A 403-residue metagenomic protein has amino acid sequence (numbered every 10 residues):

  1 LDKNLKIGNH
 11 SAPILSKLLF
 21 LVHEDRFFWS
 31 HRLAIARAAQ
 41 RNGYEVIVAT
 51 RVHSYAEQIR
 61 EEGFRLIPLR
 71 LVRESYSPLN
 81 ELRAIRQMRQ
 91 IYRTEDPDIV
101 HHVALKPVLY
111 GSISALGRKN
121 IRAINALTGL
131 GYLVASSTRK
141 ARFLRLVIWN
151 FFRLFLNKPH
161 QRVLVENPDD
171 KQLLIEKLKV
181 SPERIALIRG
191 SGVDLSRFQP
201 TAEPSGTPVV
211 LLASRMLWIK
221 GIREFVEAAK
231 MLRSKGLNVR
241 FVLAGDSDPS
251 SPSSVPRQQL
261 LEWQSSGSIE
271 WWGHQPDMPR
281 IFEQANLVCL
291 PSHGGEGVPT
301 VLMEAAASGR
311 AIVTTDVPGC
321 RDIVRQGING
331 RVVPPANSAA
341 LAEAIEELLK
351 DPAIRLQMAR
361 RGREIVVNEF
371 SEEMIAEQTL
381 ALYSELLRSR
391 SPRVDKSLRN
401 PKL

Functional and structural regions predicted by a protein language model:
R37-N42, R86, F143-V163: Membrane-proximal helix-turn-helix segments that form the acceptor-binding/catalytic region of lipid-linked
T50-S54, A213, R240-V255: Glycosyltransferase donor-sugar binding loop
I67-P68, W149-P200, V209, N400: Donor nucleotide-sugar binding/catalytic pocket of nucleotide-sugar-dependent glycosyltransferases
A202-K220, V226-K230, V242: Conserved donor-binding/catalytic core segment of Leloir-type glycosyltransferases
G245, S254-H274: Nucleotide-activated donor-binding/catalytic signature segment of Leloir-type glycosyltransferases, i.e., the conserved
A311-T314, V324: Short hydrophobic beta-strand element within catalytic cores of glycosyltransferases and related nucleotide-activated
R325-G327, R331-S338, E347-A353: Conserved acidic donor-binding segment of nucleotide-sugar-dependent glycosyltransferases
E347, I354-E369, Q378-A381: A short, well-ordered alpha-helix in the C-terminal region of glycosyltransferases
